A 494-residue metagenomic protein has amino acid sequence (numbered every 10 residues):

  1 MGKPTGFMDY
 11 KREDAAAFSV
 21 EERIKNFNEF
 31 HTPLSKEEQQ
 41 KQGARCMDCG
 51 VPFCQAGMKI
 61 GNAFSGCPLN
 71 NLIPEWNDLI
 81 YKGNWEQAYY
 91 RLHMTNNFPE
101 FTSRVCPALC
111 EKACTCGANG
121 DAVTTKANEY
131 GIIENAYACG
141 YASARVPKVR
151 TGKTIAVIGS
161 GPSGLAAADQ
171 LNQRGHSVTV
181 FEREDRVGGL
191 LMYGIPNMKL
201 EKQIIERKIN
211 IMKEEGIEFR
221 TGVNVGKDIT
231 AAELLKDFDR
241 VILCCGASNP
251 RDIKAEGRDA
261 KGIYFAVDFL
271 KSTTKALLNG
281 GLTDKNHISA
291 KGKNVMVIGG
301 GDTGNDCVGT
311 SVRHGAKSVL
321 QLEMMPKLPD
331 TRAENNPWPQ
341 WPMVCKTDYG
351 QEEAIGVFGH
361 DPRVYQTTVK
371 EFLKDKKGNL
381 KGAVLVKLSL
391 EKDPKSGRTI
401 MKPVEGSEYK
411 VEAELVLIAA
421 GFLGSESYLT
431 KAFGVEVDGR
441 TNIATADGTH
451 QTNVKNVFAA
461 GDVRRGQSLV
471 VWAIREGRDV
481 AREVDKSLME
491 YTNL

Functional and structural regions predicted by a protein language model:
M8-T32, A44, G57, P68-I80 (+10 more regions): Beta1-alpha1 glycine-rich phosphate/pyrophosphate-binding loop at the start of Rossmann-like nucleotide-binding domains
R12-E37, Q42-R45, Y365, L373 (+3 more regions): C-terminal catalytic lobe of FAD-dependent flavoproteins
I24-E38, F64-S65, L69-R104, A108 (+2 more regions): Ferredoxin-type iron-sulfur electron-transfer modules in oxidoreductases and energy-metabolism complexes
G131-V149, R207-K227, P250-H314, V437-T449 (+1 more regions): Glycine-rich dinucleotide-binding loop and its adjacent helix/turn
V149, T154-I158, E206-E256, K370-L385 (+3 more regions): Feature captures the FAD/FMN-dependent oxidoreductase FAD-binding
I158-P162, G299-G301, D462: Glycine-rich Rossmann-fold phosphate-binding loop(s) that bind the pyrophosphate of adenine dinucleotide cofactors
K261-G292, K392-Q467: FAD-site-proximal beta/loop scaffold in flavoenzymes
G304-C307, H314, A460-Y491: A conserved FAD-binding loop/helix module that cradles the flavin
